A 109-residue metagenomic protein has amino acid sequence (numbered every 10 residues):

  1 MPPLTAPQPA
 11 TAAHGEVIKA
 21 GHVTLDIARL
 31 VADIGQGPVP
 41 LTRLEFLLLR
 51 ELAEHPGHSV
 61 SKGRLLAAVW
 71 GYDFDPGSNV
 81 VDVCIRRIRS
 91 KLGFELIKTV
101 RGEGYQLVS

Functional and structural regions predicted by a protein language model:
M1-K19: Basic, amphipathic DNA-recognition helix from helix-turn-helix-like DNA-binding domains
A12, I18, L41-R43, L92 (+1 more regions): A generic fold-level signal
I18-F46, Q106-S109: A structural micro-motif at secondary-structure boundaries
G21, P56, E103: Glycine/small-residue-rich pyrophosphate-binding loop that anchors the diphosphate of NDP-sugar donors
I27, K62, G102: Catalytic-loop Lys-Pro-X-Asn motif of eukaryotic-like protein kinases
V31-R43, L47-C84, S90-E95: Positively charged, aromatic-enriched patches within helix-turn-helix-type DNA-binding elements, predominantly
L96-S109: A short linear beta-strand->loop->alpha-helix hinge motif most characteristic of winged-helix/helix-turn-helix
